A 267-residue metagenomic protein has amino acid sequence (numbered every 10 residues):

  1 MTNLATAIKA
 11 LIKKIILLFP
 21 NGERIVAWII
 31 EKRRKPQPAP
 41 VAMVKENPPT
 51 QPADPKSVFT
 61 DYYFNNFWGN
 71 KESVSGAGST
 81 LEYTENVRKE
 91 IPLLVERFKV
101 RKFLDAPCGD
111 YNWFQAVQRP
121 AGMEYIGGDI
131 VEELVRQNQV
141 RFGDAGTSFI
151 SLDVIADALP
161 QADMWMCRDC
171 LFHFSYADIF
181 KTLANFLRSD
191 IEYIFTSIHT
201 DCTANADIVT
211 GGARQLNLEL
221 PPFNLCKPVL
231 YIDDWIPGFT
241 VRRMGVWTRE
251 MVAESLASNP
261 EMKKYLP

Functional and structural regions predicted by a protein language model:
M1-T2: N-terminal hydrophobic targeting signals that begin at the initiator methionine
K9-A162, F174-P267: Class I (Rossmann-like) S-adenosyl-L-methionine-dependent methyltransferase catalytic domain, capturing the SAM-binding
M166: A conserved beta-strand element that flanks and buttresses the S-adenosyl-L-methionine
C170: Hydrophobic adenine-recognition pocket in adenosine-nucleotide-binding enzymes
